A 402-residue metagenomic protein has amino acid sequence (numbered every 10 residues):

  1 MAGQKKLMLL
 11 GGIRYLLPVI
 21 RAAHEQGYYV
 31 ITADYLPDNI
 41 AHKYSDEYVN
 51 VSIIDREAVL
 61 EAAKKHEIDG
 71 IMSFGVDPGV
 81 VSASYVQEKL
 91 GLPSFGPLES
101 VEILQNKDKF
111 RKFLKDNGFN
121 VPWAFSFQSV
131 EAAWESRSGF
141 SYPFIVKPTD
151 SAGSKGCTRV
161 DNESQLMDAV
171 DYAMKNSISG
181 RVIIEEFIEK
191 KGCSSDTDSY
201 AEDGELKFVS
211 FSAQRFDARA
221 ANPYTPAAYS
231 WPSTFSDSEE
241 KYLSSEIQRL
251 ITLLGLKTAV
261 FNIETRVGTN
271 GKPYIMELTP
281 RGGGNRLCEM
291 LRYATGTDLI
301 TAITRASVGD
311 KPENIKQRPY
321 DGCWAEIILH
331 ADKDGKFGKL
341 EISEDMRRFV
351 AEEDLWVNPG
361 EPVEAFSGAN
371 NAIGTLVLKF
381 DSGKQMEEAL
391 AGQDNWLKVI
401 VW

Functional and structural regions predicted by a protein language model:
M1-S100, E131, D310-E313, G322 (+4 more regions): ATP-binding N-terminal substructure of ATP-dependent carboxylate-amine bond-forming enzymes
I103-I183, D203, S233-S245, R249 (+1 more regions): Active-site nucleotide/adenylate-binding loops and adjacent lid/helix of ATP-dependent enzymes
G153-S154, F216, T279-T295, P359: Glycine-rich phosphate/pyrophosphate-binding beta-alpha loops
T158, E186, W231-P232, R292 (+1 more regions): Short, well-ordered beta-strand elements within core beta-sheets of diverse protein domains
A173-R181, I188-P232, K241-I275, T279-L287 (+3 more regions): Phosphate-binding core of ATP-grasp and ATP-grasp-like enzymes
F261, M346-P362: A structural supersecondary motif
R305, K311-F349: A glycine-rich beta-turn/hairpin centered on an aromatic-Pro dipeptide
